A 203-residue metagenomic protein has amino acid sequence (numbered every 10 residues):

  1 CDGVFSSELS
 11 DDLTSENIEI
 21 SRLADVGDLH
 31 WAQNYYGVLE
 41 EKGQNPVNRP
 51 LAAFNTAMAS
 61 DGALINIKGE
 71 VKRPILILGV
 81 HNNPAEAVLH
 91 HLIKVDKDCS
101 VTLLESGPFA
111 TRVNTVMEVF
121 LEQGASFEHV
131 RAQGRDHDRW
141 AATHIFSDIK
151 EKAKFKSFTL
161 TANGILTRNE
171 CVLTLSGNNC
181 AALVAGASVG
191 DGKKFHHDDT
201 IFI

Functional and structural regions predicted by a protein language model:
E8, D12-E19, L23-V26, W31-I203: Conserved beta-strand/loop scaffold segments within soluble protein domains that form the structured core and edges
